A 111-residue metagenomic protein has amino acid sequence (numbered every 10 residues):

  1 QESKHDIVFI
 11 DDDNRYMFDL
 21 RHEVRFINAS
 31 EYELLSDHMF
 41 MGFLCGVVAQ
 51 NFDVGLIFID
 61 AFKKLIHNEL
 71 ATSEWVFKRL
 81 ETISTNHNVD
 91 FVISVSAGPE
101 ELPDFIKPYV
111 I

Functional and structural regions predicted by a protein language model:
Q1-V48, E100-D104: Conserved P-loop
V48-A49, T85: Residue-level signal for alpha-helix termini/capping positions
A49-G55: Short basic/glycine-enriched coil/helix segment immediately N-terminal to the Walker B
L56-I111: Replace "adjacent to P-loop NTPase cores in ATP/GTP-dependent enzymes" with "adjacent to NTP-binding cores
